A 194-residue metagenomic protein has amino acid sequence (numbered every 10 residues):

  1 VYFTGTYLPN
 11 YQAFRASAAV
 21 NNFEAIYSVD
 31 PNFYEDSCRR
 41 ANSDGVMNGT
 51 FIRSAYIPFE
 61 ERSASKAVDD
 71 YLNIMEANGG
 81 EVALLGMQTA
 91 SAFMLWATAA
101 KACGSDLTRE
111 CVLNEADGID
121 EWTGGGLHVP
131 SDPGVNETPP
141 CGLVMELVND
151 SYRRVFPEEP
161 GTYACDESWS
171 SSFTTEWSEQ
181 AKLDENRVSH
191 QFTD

Functional and structural regions predicted by a protein language model:
V1-V20, A92-L95: Hydrophobic alpha-helical
Y7, A67, Q88-L95, P140: Catalytic-loop motifs flanking and including active-site residues across diverse enzymes
A13-F14, T50, W96, V144: Residue-level signal for nonpolar/aromatic packing positions in well-ordered secondary structure
R15-A90, E176, Q180, D184: Extracellular/periplasmic periplasmic-binding protein-like sensory domains
A83, K101-N114: Short, charged, surface-exposed loops that flank catalytic or proteolytic processing sites
M94-A102: Short glycine/serine- and small hydrophobic-enriched flexible loop segments
D120-D194: Solvent-exposed, acidic/polar segments of extracytosolic/periplasmic ligand-binding ectodomains
